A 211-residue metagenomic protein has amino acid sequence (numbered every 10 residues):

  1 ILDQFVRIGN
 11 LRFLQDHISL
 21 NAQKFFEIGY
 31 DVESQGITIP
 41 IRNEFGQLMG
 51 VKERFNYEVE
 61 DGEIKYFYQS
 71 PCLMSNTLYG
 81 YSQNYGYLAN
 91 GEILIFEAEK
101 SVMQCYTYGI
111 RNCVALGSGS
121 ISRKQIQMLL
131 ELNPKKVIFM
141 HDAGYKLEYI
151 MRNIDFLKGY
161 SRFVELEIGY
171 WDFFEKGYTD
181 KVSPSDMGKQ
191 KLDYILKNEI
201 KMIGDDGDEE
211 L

Functional and structural regions predicted by a protein language model:
I1-L2, P40, F55, F173 (+2 more regions): Short, solvent-exposed coil/turn linker segments
I1-T38, K197-L211: TOPRIM metal-binding catalytic domain and adjacent DNA-binding surface shared by DnaG-type primases
V6, C72-M74, N153: Short linear sequence motifs
V6-L11, L48, G188-L192: Alpha-helix initiation and N-capping motif
I8-G9, K100, K124, R152: Short Gly/charged-rich anion-binding patches and loops
E33-N133: Phosphate-handling DNA/RNA-contact segment within nucleic-acid enzymes
T107-L211: TOPRIM fold recognition
